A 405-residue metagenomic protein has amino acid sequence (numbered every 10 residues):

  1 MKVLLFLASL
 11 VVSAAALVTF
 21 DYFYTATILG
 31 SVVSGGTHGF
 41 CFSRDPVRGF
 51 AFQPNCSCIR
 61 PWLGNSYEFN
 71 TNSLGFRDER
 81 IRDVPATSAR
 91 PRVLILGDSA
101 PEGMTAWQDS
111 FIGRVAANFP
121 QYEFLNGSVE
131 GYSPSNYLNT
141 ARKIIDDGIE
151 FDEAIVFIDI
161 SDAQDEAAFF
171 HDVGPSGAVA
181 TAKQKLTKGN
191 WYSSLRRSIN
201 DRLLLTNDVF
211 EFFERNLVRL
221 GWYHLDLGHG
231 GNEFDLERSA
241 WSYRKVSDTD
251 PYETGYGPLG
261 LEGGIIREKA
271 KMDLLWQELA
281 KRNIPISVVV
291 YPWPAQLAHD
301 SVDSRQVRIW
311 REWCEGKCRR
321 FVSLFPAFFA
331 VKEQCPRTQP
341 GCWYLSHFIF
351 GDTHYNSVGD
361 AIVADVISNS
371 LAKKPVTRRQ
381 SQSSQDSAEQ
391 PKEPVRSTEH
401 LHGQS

Functional and structural regions predicted by a protein language model:
K2, Y344-S387, P391-V395: Histidine-centered active-site loop/cap adjacent to the catalytic His in serine esterases/O-acetyl transfer systems
L5-Y22: Hydrophobic membrane-insertion alpha-helices, especially the h-region of bacterial N-terminal signal peptides
T27-F119, D235-L236, A240-E253, F328-K332 (+2 more regions): Membrane/wall-proximal cationic-aromatic binding patches
L96-G97, F157, V289: Short hydrophobic segments within beta-strands
P101-A178: Conserved SGNH/GDSL esterase-like catalytic core that processes O-acyl groups on lipids and polysaccharides
P120-Y122, I149-A154, A280-S287, K317-R319: Loop/turn elements at helix/coil->beta-strand transitions in domains of secreted/extracellular proteins
P134, L138, I265, K269 (+1 more regions): Short, amphipathic alpha-helical "lid/cap" segments that border enzyme active or binding sites
I160-R311, R319, L324-P336, Q382-S384 (+1 more regions): Serine-dependent acyl-ester chemistry module
